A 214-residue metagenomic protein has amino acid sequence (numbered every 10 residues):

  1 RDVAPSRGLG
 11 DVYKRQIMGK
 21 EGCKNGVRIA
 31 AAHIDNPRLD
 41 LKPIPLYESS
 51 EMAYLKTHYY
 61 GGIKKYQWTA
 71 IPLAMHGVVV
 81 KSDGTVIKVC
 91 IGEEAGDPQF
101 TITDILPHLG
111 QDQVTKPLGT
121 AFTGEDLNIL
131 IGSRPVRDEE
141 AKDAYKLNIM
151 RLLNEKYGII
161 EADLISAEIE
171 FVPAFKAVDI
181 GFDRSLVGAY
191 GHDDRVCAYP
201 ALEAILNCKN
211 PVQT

Functional and structural regions predicted by a protein language model:
D2-L9, Y13: Single conserved hydrophobic/aromatic residue that forms the stacking wall/gate of nucleotide- or nucleobase-binding
I17, E21, R28-A30, S166-G191 (+1 more regions): Catalytic-core environment of secreted peptidases
C23-Q113, I129: A generic, well-ordered mixed alpha/beta core segment in the N-terminal half of proteins
A53-Y60, G188-T214: Alpha-helical metal-binding/catalytic segments enriched in His/Glu/Asp
P72-A74, T101-V136, I169-G188: Residues forming anionic-ligand binding surfaces in small-molecule and nucleic-acid pockets of primarily soluble enzymes
N128, L147-N154, V196-L206: Predominant activation on well-ordered alpha-helical scaffold segments within soluble catalytic domains
S133-I159: N-terminal leader/propeptide and maturation segments of large enzyme subunits in energy/redox metabolism and hydrolases
G158-E168, P211-T214: Flexible, glycine/charged-enriched surface loops at secondary-structure junctions
